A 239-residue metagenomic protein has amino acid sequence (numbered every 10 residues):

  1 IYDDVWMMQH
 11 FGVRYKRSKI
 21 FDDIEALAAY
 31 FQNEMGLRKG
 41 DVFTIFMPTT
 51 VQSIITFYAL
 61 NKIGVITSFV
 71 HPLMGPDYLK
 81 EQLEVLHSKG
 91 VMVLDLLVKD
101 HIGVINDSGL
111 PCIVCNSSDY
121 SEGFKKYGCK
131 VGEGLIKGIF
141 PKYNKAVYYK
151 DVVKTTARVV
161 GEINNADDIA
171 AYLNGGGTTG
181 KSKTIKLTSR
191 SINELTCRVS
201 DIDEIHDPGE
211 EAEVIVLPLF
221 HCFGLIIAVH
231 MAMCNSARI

Functional and structural regions predicted by a protein language model:
I1-E34, K39, D119-Y143, V160-I163: N-lobe entry segment of adenylate-forming
W6-R38, T44-T50, I54-Y58, G75-K80 (+2 more regions): Conserved AMP-binding/adenylate-forming core of the ANL superfamily
K16-S18, G161-I163, A170-C197: Conserved AMP-binding A3 loop
F21-L27, V152-T156, A166, I185-H206: Conserved structural elements of the adenylate-forming
T44-F46, S53, F57, N61-L94 (+3 more regions): Short beta-strand->loop structural element characteristic of the AMP-binding/adenylate-forming
G64, N193-A212, F220-I239: Conserved AMP-binding/adenylation subdomain of ANL enzymes
M74-N106, L195-V214: Conserved ATP-dependent adenylate/AMP-binding module captured primarily in the ANL superfamily
K125, K137-N174, K181, I205-A212: Conserved pre-ATP/AMP-binding loop-to-beta segment of ANL
